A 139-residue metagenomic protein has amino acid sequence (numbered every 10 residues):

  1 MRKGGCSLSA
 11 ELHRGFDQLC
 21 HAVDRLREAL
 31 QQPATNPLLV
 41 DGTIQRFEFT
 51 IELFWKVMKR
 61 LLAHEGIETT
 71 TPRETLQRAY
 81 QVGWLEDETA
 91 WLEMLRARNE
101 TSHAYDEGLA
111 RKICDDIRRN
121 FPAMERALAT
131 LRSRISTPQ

Functional and structural regions predicted by a protein language model:
M1-Q139: Solvent-exposed interaction patches of small proteins and small membrane subunits
